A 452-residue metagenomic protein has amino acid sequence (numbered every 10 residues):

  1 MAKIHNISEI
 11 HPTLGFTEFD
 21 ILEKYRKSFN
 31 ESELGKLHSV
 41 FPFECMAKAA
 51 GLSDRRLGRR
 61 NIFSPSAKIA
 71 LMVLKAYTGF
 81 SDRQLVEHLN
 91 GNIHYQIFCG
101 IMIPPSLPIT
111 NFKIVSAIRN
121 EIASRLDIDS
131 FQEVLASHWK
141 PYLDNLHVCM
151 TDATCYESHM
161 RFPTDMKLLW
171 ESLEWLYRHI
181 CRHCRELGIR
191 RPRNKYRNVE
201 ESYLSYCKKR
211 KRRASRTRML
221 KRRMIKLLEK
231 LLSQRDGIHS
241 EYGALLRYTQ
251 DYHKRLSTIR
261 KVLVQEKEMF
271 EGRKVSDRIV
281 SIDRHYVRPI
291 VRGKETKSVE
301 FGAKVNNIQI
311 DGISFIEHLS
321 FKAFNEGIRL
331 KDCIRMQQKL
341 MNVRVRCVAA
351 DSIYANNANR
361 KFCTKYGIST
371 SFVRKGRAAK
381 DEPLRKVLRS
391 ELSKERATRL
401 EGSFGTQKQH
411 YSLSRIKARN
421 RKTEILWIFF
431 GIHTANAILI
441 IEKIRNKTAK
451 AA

Functional and structural regions predicted by a protein language model:
M1-A47, E442-A452: Charged, often Cys/His-bearing segments associated with DNA-binding zinc-finger transcription factors
S28-A70, Y77, P383: Basic, short loop/linker segments at the boundary and entry of helix-turn-helix/winged-helix-like folds
R59-F63, I93, A349-N357, R377-A378: Acidic, metal-coordinating catalytic cores used for nucleic-acid/nucleotide bond scission and strand-transfer chemistry
L71, L85, I109-V115, H147-E157 (+7 more regions): Short, conserved catalytic/metal-binding motifs centered on acidic residues
M102-R284: Active-site- or DNA-interface-adjacent structural scaffold in DNA-acting proteins
D251-Y252, L256, E266, F270 (+1 more regions): Basic, amphipathic alpha-helical segments enriched in Lys/Arg and hydrophobic/aromatic residues
R273-Q309: Active-site cores of enzymes that catalyze phosphoryl transfer or operate on phosphate-rich substrates
K294-L340: Electropositive, glycine- and tryptophan-enriched low-complexity nucleic-acid-binding patches
